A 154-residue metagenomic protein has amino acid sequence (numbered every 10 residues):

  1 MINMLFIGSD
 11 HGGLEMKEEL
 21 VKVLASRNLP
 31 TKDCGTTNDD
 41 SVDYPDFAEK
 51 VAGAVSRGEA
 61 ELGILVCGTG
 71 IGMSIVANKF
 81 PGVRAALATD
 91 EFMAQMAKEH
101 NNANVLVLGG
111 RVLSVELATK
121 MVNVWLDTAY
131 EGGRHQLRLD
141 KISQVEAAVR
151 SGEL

Functional and structural regions predicted by a protein language model:
I2, E59-E61, N102: Short, high-confidence coil segments that cap the C-terminus of an alpha-helix and link into the following beta-strand
F6-G8, G12-G13, E91-L154: C-terminal binding/interaction regions
F6-S26: Glycine-rich phosphate/diphosphate-binding loop of Rossmann-like nucleotide-binding domains
K17, Y44, A48, M73 (+3 more regions): A general structural signal for well-ordered alpha-helical segments in protein cores
R27, F80-P81, N101: Short, structured coil segments at secondary-structure junctions
P30-S41: A short beta-strand-loop structural module common to alpha/beta enzyme folds
F47-L87: Helix-adjacent hinge/juxtasegments
